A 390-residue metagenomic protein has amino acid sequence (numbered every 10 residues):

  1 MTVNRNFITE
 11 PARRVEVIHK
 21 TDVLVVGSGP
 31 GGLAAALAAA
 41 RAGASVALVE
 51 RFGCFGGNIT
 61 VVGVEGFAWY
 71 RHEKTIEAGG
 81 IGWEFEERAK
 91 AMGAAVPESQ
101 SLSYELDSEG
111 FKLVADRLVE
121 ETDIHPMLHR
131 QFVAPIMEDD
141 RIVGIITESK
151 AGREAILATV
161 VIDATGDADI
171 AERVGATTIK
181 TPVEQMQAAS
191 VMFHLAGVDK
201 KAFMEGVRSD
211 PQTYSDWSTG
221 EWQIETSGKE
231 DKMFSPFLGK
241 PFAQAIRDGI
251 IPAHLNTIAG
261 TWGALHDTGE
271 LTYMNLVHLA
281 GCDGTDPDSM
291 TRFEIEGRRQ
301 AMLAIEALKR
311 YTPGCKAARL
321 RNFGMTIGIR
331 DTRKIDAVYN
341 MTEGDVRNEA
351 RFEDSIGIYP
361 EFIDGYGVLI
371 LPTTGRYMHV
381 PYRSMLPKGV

Functional and structural regions predicted by a protein language model:
T2-N4, R14, E148, R153-V160 (+1 more regions): Flavin (FAD/FMN)-binding glycine-rich loop and adjacent Rossmann-like elements that form
T2-R5, A12, I18-K20, A38 (+4 more regions): Conserved N-terminal/central alpha/beta ligand/cofactor-binding core
V15-G29: Beta1/beta-strand and adjacent pyrophosphate-binding region of the FAD-binding site in flavoprotein oxidoreductases
D22, V143, T159: Conserved acidic residues
V26-G29, R51, L128, A158 (+1 more regions): A secondary-structure boundary/capping signal
G32: N-terminal Rossmann-fold NAD(P) dinucleotide-binding loop
